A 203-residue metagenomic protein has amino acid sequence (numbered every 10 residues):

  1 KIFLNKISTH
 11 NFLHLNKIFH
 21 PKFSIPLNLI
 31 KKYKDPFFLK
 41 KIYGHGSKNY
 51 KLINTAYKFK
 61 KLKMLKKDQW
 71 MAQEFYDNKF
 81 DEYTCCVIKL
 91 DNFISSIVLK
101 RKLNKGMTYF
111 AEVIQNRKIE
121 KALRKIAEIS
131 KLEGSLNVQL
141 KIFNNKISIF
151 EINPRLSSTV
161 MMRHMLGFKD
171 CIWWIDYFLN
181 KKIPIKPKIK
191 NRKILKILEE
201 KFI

Functional and structural regions predicted by a protein language model:
K1-F3, N104-K105: Short gly/pro/ser/thr-enriched loop/turn and capping motifs at secondary-structure boundaries
I2-F80, K89-F93, R117-K121: Active-site nucleotide/adenylate-binding loops and adjacent lid/helix of ATP-dependent enzymes
K32-D35, F143-S148: A short, glycine/Asx- and small/polar-enriched loop/turn that sits immediately N-terminal to a beta-strand
F37, I94-S95, S148-E151: Protein kinase-like catalytic core scaffold
K48, C171, P184: Short, electropositive, low-hydrophobicity segments enriched in small/polar residues
N54-Y57, K67-Q69, E74-K131, S135 (+3 more regions): ATP-dependent carboxylate/phosphate-activation module, predominantly the ATP-grasp catalytic core and closely related
N137, K181-I203: Cysteine/selenocysteine-centered motifs that mediate thiol-based redox chemistry or coordinate metal-sulfur cofactors
